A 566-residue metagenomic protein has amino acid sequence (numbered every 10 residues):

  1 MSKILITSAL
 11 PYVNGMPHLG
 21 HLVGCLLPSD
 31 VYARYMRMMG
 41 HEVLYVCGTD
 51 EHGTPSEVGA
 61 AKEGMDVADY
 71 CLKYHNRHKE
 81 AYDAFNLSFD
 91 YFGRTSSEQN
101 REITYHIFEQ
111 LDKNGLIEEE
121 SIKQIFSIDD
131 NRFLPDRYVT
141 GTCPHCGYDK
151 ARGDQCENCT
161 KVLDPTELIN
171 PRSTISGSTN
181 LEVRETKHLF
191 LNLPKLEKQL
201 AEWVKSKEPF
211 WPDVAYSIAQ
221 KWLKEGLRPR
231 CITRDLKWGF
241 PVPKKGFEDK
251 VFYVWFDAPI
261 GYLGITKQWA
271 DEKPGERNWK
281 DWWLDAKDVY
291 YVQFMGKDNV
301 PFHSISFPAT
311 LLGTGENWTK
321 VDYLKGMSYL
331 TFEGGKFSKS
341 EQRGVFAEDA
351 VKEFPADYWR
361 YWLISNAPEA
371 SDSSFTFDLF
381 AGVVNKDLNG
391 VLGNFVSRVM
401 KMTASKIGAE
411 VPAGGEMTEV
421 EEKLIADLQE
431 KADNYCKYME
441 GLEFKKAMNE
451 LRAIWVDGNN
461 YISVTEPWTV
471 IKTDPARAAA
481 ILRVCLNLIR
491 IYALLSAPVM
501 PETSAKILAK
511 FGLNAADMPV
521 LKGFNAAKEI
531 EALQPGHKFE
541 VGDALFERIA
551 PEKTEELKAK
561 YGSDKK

Functional and structural regions predicted by a protein language model:
M1-C47, Q99-I103, C146, I169-S405 (+1 more regions): Structured secondary-structure scaffolds
M1-K3, G48, E120-I125, D129 (+6 more regions): Basic, alpha-helical terminal appendages of large translation-related enzymes
S2-E120, N131-R132, P144: N-terminal Rossmann-like or analogous alpha/beta NTP/dinucleotide-binding catalytic cores that position adenine
V31, D69-E80, H106, V391-R398 (+3 more regions): A non-catalytic, amphipathic alpha-helix used as a structural packing/dimerization or gating element in enzyme scaffolds
K79-Y82, F108, D112, G393 (+7 more regions): Structural signal for well-ordered, non-membrane alpha-helices
L134, D149-A151, L163, N180-L181: Cys/His-rich microdomains that often coordinate metals
V300, L363-A370, L379, M402-G414 (+2 more regions): Active-site-proximal binding-pocket segments
R343, S373, D427-K431, L488: N-terminal alpha-helical segment
